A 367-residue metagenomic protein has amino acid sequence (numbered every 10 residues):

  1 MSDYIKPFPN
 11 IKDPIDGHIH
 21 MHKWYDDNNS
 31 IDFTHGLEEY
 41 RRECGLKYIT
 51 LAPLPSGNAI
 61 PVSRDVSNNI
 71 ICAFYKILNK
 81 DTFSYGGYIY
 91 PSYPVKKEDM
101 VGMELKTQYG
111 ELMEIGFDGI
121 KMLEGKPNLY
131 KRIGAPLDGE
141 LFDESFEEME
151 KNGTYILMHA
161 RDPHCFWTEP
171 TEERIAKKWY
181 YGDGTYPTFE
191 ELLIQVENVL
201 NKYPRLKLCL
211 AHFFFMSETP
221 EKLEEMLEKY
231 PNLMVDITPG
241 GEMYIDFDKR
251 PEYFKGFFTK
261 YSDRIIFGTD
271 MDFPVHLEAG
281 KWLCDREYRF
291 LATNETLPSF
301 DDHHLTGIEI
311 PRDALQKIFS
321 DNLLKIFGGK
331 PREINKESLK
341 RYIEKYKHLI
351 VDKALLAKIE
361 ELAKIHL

Functional and structural regions predicted by a protein language model:
M1-I70: An N-terminally biased module of ancient metal coordination in phosphate/nucleic-acid-related enzymes
S2-D3, D32-E39, V66-F74, M103-Q108 (+3 more regions): Alpha-helical scaffolding within the catalytic cores of extracellular/periplasmic polymer-degrading hydrolases
F8-P9, G36-G45, N69-F83, T107-F117 (+4 more regions): Acidic (Asp/Glu)-rich catalytic clusters
I11, E43-G45, T50, P163-T185 (+3 more regions): Active-site gating loops and adjacent loop-to-helix segments of metal-dependent hydrolytic enzymes
I15-I19, I49-L51, S84-G87, I120-M122 (+4 more regions): Hydrophobic faces of well-ordered beta-strands that scaffold small-molecule active sites in alpha/beta enzyme cores
H22-Y25, S56-A59, S92-P94, P127-L129 (+4 more regions): Active-site environment of divalent metal-dependent phosphoester hydrolases
S63-K178, T185, M234, P239: Active-site gating/metal-coordination segments in enzymes
K207-C209, F213-L367: H/E-rich (His + Asp/Glu) clusters that bind or coordinate divalent metals
